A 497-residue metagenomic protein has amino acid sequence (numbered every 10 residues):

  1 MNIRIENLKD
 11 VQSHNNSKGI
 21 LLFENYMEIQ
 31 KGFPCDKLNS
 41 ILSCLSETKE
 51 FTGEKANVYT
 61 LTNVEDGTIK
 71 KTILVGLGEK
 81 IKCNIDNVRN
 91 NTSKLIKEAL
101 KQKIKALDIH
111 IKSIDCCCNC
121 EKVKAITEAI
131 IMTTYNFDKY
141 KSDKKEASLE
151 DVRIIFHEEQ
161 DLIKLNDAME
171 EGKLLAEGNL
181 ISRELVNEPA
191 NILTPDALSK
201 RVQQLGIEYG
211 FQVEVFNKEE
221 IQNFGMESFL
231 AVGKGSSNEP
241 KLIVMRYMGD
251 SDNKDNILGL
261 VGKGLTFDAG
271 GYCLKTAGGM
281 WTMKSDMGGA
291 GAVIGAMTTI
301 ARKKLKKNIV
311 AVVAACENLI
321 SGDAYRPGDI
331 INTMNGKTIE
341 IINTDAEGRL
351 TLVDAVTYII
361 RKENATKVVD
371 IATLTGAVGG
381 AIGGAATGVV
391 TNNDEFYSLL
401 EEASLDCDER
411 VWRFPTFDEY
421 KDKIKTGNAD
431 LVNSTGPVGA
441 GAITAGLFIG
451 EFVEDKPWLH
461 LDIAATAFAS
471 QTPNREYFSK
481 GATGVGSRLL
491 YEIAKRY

Functional and structural regions predicted by a protein language model:
M1-I257, V261-G264: Short amphipathic alpha-helical segment within the helicase RecA-like ATPase core that mediates nucleic-acid
A106, S199-Y497: A generic structural signal for tightly packed, nonpolar segments enriched in small/aliphatic residues
